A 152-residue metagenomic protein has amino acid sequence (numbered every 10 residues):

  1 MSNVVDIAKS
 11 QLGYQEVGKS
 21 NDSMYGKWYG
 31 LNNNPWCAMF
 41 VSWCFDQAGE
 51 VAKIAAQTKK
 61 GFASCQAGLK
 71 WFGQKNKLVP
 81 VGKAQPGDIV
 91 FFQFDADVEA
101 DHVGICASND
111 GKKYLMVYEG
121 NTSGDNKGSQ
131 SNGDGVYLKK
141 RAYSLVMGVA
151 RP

Functional and structural regions predicted by a protein language model:
M1-A55: N-terminal capping segments
V5, V51-K127: ...with weaker cross-activation on analogous glycine-rich loops/strands in unrelated enzymes
S20, M24, Q57, G61 (+2 more regions): Generic preference for flexible, low-structure residues
V41-C44, V90, V103, V136: Hydrophobic aliphatic residue packing
G111-P152: Active-site signature of cysteine proteases
